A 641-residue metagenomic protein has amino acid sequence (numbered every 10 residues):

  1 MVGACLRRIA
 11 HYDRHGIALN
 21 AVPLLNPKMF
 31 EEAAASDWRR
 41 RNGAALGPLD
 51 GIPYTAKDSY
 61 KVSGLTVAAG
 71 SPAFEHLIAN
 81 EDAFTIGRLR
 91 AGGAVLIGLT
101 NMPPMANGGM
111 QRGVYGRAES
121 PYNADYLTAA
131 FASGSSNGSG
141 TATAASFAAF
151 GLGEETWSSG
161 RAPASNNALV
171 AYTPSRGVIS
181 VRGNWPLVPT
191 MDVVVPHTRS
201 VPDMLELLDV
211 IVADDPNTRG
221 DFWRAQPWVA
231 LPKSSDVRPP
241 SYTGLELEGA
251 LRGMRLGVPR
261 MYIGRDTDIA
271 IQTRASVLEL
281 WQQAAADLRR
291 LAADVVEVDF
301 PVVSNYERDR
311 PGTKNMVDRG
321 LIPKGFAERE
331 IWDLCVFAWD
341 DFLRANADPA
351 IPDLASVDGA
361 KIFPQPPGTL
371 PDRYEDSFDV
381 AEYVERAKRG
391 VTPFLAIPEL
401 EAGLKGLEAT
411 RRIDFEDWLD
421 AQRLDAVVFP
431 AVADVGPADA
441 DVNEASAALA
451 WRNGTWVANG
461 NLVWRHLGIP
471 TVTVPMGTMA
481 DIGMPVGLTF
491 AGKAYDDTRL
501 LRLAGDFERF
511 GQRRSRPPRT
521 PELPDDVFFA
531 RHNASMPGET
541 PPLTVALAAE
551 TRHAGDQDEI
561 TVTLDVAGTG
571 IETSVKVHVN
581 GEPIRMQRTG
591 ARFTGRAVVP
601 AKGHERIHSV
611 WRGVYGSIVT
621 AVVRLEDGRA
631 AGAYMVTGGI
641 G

Functional and structural regions predicted by a protein language model:
M1-E75, M105-N107, F222-K233, P239-Y242 (+1 more regions): Short, well-ordered alpha-helical
V2, L245-L247, T273-D299, A345 (+1 more regions): Acyltransferase
L6-D13, N26, A33-R40, A44 (+12 more regions): Sec/Tat-exported extracytoplasmic proteins
R14, A145-Y262, T267, Q282-R290 (+5 more regions): Structural helix-boundary/capping segments
H15, L46-D192, F222-A225, P259-M261 (+4 more regions): Short glycine/serine-rich loop/turn segments
L49-A69, A250-D266, N315-I413, P430 (+1 more regions): Short helix-loop capping/hinge segments that flank enzyme active sites or metal/cofactor-binding pockets
R290-G312, R389-P393: Short connector loops at secondary-structure junctions
V391-I413, A421-H466: An extended, acidic, His-containing surface patch that forms the Zn2+-binding/catalytic region of metallohydrolases
